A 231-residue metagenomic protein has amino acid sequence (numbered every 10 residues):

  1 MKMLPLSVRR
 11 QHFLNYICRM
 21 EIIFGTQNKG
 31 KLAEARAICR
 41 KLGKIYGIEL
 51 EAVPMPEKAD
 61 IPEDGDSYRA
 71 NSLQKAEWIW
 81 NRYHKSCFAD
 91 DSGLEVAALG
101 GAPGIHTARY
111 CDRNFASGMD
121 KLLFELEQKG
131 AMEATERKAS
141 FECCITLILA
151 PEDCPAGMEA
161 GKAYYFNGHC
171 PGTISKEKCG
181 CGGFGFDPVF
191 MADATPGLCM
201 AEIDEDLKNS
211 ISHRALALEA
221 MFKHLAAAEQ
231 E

Functional and structural regions predicted by a protein language model:
M1-K2, P103: Intrinsically disordered, low-complexity regions enriched in Ser/Pro/Gly/Gln/His and often acidic
K2-F13: N-terminal amphipathic/hydrophobic targeting modules at extreme N-termini, encompassing cleavable Sec/SRP-type signal
L14-N15, F190: Intrinsically disordered, low-complexity segments enriched in serine/threonine/proline/glycine and often basic
E21-I23, G30-E231: Anionic-ligand binding patches
